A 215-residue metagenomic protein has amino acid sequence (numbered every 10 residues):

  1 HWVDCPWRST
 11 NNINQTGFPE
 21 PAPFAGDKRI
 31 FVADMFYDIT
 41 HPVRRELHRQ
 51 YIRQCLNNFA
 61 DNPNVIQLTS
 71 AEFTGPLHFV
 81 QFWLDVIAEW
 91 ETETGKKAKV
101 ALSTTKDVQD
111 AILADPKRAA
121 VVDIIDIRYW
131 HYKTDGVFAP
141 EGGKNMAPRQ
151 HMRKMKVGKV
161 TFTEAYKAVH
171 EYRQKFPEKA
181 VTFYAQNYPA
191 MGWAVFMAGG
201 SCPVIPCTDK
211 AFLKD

Functional and structural regions predicted by a protein language model:
H1, V65-T69, K99-L102, D123-I127 (+3 more regions): Structural recognition of the beta-strand scaffold that forms the well-ordered cores of secreted hydrolase catalytic
H1-L113, K117-I124: Active-site mouth of glycoside hydrolases
N11-F36, D135-T163: Charged, glycine/proline-rich intrinsically disordered loops and linkers
L56, L84, L113-A114, Y166-R173 (+1 more regions): Short amphipathic alpha-helical segments and helix-helix/interface helices
P63-A71, I112-Q150, C202-P203: Aromatic- and acid-rich polysaccharide-binding/catalytic face of secreted or lumenal carbohydrate-active enzymes
F73-H78, T105-I112, Y132-T134, A185 (+2 more regions): Acidic-and-aromatic substrate-binding clefts and catalytic sites of carbohydrate-active enzymes
S103, I125-W130, K156-V160: Catalytic beta/alpha-barrel core
R149-F162, A168-T182, Y188-D215: Aromatic- and carboxylate-lined catalytic core of secreted/periplasmic carbohydrate-active enzymes
